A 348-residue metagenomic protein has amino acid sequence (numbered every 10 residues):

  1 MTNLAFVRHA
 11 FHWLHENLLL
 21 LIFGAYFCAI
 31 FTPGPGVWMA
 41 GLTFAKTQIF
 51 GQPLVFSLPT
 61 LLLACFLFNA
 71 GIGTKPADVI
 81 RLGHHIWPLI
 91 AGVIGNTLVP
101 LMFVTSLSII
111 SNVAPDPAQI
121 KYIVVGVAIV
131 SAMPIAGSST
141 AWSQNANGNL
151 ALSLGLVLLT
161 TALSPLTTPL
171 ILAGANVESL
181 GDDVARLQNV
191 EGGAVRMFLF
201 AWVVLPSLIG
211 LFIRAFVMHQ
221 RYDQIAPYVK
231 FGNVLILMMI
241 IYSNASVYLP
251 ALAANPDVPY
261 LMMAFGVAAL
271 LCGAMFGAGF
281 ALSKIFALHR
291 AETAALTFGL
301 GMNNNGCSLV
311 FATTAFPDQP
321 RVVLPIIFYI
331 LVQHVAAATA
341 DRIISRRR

Functional and structural regions predicted by a protein language model:
M1-R348: Alpha-helical transmembrane segments of multi-pass small-molecule/ion transporters
